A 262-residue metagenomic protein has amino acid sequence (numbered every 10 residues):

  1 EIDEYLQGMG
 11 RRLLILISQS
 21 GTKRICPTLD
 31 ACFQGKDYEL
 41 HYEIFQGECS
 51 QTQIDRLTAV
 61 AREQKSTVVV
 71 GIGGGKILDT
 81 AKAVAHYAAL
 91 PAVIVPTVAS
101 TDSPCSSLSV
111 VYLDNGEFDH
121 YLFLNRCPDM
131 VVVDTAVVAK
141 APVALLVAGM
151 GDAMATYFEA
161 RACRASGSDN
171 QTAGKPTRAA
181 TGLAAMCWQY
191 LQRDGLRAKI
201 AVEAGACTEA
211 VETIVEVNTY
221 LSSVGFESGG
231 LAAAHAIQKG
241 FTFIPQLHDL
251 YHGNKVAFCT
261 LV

Functional and structural regions predicted by a protein language model:
E1-V68: ATP/NTP phosphate-donor binding region
R12-L14, T67-V70, P91-V93, D129-V131 (+2 more regions): Structural motif
S18, F45, G74, T97-V98: Short, ordered loop/turn segments at secondary-structure junctions
T22-C26, K76-A83, T101-C105, G230 (+1 more regions): Short glycine/serine/threonine-rich phosphate/pyrophosphate-binding segments that cradle anionic phosphate groups
A61-V84, A88-T97: A short, small-residue-rich loop immediately preceding and capping a beta-strand
H86-A179: A glycine/threonine-rich phosphate-anchoring loop and its flanking beta-alpha core in nucleotide/phosphate-binding
Q171-V262: Active-site segments that bind and position negatively charged phosphate/pyrophosphate groups
